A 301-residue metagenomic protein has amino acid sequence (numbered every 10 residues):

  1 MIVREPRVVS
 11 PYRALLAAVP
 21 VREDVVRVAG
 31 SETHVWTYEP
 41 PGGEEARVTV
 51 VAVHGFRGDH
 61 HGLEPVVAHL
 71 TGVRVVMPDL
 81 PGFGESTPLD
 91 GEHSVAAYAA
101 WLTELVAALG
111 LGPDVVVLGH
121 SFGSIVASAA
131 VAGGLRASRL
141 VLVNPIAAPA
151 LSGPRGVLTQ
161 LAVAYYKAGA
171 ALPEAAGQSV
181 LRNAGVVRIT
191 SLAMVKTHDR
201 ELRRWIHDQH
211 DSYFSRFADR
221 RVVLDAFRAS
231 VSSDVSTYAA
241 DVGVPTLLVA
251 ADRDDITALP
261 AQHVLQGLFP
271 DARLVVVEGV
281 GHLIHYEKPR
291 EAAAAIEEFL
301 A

Functional and structural regions predicted by a protein language model:
H34-E85: Conserved HGGG/HGGXW glycine-rich cap/lid loop of the alpha/beta-hydrolase fold
A97-V115: Conserved acidic catalytic loop of the alpha/beta-hydrolase fold
S124-L135, L140: Short glycine-enriched nucleophile-adjacent loop and the immediately C-terminal alpha-helix near the catalytic center
R139-E174: Flexible "cap/lid" loop of the alpha/beta hydrolase fold
A175-A240: Conserved alpha/beta-hydrolase catalytic His-Asp/Glu region
V242, L248-A250: Short beta-strand/loop motif that positions the catalytic acidic residue of the alpha/beta-hydrolase fold
R253-T257: Acidic catalytic loop of the alpha/beta-hydrolase fold
V280-A293: Catalytic histidine-centered segment of alpha/beta-hydrolase-like enzymes
